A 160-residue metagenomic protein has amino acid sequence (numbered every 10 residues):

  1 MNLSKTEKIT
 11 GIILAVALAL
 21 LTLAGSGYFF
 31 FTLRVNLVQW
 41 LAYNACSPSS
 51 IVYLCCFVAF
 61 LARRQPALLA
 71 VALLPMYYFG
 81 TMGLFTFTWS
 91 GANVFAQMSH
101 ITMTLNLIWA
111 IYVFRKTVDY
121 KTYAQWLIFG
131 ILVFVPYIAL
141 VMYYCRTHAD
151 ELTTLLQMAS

Functional and structural regions predicted by a protein language model:
N2-E7, V58-A70, R115-W126: Membrane-interface helix-boundary motifs at transmembrane edges
K8-L23, L74-Y78, L132-F134: Alpha-helical transmembrane segments
L18-L21, L41-S50, A70-L84: Hydrophobic alpha-helical transmembrane segments
G27-N44, A62-A67, L84-S99, K121-T122 (+1 more regions): Membrane-helix interface and helix-disruption motif detector
Q39-Y53, V94-N106, F129-G130, Q157-M158: Alpha-helical transmembrane segments of polytopic membrane proteins
P48-L68, T81-F85, W109-V113: Canonical alpha-helical transmembrane segments
Y78-R115: Short alpha-helical packing/oligomerization segments
Q125-D150: Final/C-terminal transmembrane alpha-helix of multipass membrane proteins
